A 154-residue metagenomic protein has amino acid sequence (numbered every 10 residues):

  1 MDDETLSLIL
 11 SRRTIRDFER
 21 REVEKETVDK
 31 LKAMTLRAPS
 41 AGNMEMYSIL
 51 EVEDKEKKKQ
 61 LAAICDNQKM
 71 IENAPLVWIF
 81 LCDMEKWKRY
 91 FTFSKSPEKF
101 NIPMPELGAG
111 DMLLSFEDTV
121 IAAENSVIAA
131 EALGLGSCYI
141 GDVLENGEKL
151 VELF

Functional and structural regions predicted by a protein language model:
M1-F154: Acidic, surface-exposed loops and disordered segments
